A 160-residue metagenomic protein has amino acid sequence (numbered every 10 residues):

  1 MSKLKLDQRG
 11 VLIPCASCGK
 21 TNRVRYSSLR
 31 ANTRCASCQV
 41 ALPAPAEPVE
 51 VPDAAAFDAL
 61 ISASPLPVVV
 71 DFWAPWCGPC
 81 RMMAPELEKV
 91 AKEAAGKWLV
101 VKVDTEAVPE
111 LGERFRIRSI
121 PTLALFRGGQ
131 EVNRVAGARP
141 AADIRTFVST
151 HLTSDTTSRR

Functional and structural regions predicted by a protein language model:
L12, T21, N32, A74: Residues immediately within or flanking Cys/His clusters that coordinate Zn2+ in small zinc-binding modules
C15-C18, C35-C38: Short cysteine-rich clusters marking metal-coordination/redox-active sites
G19-N22, L42, A84: Cys/His-rich microdomains that often coordinate metals
V24-R34: Short linker/helix segments within small regulatory modules
E50-V68: A short beta-strand-turn-helix
P65, F72-W76, S119: Short pre-active-site segment immediately N-terminal to redox-active cysteine/selenocysteine motifs in thiol-based
P79-A94: Typically the conserved alpha-helix immediately C-terminal to a functionally engaged Cys/Sec in thioredoxin-like
S119, A124-R159: Non-catalytic, surface beta->alpha helical segment in thiol-disulfide oxidoreductase systems
